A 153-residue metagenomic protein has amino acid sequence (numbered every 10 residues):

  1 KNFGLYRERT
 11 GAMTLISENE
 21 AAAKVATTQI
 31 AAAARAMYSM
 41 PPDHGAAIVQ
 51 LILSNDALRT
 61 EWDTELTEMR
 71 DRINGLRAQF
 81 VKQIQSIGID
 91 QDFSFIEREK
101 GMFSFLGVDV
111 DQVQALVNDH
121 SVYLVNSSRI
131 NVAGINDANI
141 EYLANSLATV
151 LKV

Functional and structural regions predicted by a protein language model:
K1-V25: Active-site PLP attachment segment
G4-E8, P42, I73, D109: Active-site-proximal structural scaffolding
I16-S17, S54-L58, S86, T149 (+1 more regions): Short, well-ordered loop/turn and helix-capping segments at boundaries between secondary-structure elements and domains
T27-A46, L51-V81: Structural signature of PLP-dependent enzymes
P42-D43, F95-R98, L124: A structural signal for short secondary-structure junctions
E61-D119: Conserved PLP-binding catalytic core of the aspartate aminotransferase-like
K82-S86, V108-V153: PLP-dependent enzyme catalytic core of the Aspartate aminotransferase-like
